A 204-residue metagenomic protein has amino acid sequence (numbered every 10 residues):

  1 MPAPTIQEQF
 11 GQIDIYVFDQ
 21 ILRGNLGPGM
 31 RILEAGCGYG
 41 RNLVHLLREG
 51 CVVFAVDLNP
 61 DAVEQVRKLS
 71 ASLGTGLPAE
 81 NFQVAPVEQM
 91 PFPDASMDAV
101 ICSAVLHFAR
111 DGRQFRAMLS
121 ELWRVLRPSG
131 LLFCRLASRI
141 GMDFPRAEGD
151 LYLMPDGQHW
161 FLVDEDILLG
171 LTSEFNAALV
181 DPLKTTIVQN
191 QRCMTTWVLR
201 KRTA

Functional and structural regions predicted by a protein language model:
M1-G27, I32-L33, G38-E88, L131-A204: Class I (Rossmann-like) S-adenosyl-L-methionine-dependent methyltransferase catalytic domain, capturing the SAM-binding
P60, G112-R116: Non-membrane alpha-helical structural segments and their capping/turn regions in soluble enzymes
E88-V100: A short acidic, Gly/Pro-enriched loop at the edge of an enzyme's catalytic core that lines a small-molecule cofactor
P91-D94, A109-R110, T172: Activation segment
A99-R113: A short SAM/SAH-binding and catalytic strip from SAM-dependent methyltransferases
L106, M118, S138: Flexible, active-site-proximal loop/turn residues at the rims of small-molecule/cofactor binding pockets and catalytic
R116-P128: A short glycine-rich, Lys/Arg-flanked "PGG" loop and its adjoining helix->strand segment in the class I
